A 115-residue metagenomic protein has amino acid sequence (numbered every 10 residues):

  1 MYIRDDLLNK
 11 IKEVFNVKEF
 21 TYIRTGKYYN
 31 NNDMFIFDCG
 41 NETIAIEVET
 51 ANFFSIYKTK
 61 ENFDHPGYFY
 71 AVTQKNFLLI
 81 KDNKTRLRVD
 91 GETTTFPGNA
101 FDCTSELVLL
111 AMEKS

Functional and structural regions predicted by a protein language model:
M1-D5, Y29, G98: Short linear motifs centered on Gly/Pro in flexible linkers and helix caps
M1-N16: Charge-rich, low-complexity N-terminal segments
L8, K12, F37-G40, I56 (+2 more regions): A generic structural signal for ordered secondary structure
F15, V48-N52, K60, N76 (+1 more regions): N-terminal regions of proteins, emphasizing targeting and processing segments when present
V17-Y22: Short, surface-exposed loop motifs enriched in S/T, G, D/E and P with embedded aromatic residues
I23-A71: Amphipathic, interaction-prone secondary-structure segments
F69-S115: Ampiphathic alpha-helical segments that act as solvent-exposed interaction surfaces
